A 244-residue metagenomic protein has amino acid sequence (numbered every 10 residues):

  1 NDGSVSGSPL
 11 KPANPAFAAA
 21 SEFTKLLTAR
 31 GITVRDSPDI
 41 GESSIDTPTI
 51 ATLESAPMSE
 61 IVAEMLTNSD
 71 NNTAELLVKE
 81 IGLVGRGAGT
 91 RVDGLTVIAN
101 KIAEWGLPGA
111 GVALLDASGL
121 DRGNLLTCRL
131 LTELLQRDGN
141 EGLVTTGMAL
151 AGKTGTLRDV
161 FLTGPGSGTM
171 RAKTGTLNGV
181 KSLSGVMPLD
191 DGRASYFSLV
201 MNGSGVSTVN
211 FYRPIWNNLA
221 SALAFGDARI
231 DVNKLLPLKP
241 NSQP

Functional and structural regions predicted by a protein language model:
N1-G142: A small/polar active-site loop signature that marks catalytic segments
V78-P244: Small-residue-rich helix-loop
